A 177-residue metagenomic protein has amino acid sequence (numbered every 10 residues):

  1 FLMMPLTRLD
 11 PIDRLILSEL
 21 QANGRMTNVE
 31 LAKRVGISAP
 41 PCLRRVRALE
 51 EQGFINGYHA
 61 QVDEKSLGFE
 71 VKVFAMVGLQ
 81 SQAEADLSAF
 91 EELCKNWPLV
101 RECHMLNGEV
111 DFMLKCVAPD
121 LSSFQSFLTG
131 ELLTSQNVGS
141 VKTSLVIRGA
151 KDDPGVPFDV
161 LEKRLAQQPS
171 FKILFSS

Functional and structural regions predicted by a protein language model:
F1-S177: A compositional/biophysical signature of low hydrophobicity enriched in polar/charged and small residues
